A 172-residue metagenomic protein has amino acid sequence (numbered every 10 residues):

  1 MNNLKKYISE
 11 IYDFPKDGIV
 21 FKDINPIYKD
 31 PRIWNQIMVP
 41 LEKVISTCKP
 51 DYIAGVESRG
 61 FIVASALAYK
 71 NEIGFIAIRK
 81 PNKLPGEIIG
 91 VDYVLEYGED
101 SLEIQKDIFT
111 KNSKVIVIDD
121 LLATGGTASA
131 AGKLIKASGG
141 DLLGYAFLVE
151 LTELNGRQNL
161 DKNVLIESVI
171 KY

Functional and structural regions predicted by a protein language model:
M1-K49: Active-site-facing substrate-recognition patch
L4-Y7, S129-Y172: PRPP-dependent phosphoribosyltransferase catalytic core
P50-E57: Short glycine-rich phosphate-binding loop at a beta-alpha junction
D51, S113, L143: Conserved acidic residues
I62-N71: Short Gly/Thr/Asp-enriched flexible loops that form oxyanion-binding sites at enzyme active sites
N71-E72, D92-E96, D161-V164: Short, hinge-like loop/turn segments at secondary-structure boundaries
I76-I116: Short, glycine/charge-rich flexible loops or terminal/linker lids adjacent to PRPP-binding catalytic cores
D120, G125: Conserved G/P- and acidic residue-centered "switch" motifs that form tight phosphate/ATP-binding loops in soluble
